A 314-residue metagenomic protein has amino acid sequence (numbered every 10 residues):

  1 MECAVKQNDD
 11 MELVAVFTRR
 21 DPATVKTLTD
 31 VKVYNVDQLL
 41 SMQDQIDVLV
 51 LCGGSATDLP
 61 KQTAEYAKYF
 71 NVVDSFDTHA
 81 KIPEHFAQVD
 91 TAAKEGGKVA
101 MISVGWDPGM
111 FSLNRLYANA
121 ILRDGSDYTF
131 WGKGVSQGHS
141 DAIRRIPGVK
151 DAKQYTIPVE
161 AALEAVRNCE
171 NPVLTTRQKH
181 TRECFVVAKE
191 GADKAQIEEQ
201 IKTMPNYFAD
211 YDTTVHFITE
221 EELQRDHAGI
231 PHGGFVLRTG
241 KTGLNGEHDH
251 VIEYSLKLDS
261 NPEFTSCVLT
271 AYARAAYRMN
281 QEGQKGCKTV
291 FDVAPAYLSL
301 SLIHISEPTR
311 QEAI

Functional and structural regions predicted by a protein language model:
Q7-D37, V135-A273: C-terminal substrate-binding/catalytic lobe of Rossmann-fold NAD(P)-dependent oxidoreductases
T29-L40, V50-D58: Glycine-rich, highly charged phosphate/nucleotide-binding loops
D47-L51, V73: N-terminal Rossmann-like NAD(P) cofactor-binding module of classical short-chain dehydrogenase/reductase
A56-S75: Rossmann-fold NAD(P) dinucleotide-binding segment
F76-A100: Rossmann-fold NAD(P)-binding glycine/threonine-rich loop
M110-S126, D141-D151, A275: Oxidoreductase and adenylate-handling cofactor-binding alpha/beta cores
F208-I218, M279-F291: Flexible, glycine/charged-enriched surface loops at secondary-structure junctions
I303-I314: Single conserved hydrophobic/aromatic residue that forms the stacking wall/gate of nucleotide- or nucleobase-binding
